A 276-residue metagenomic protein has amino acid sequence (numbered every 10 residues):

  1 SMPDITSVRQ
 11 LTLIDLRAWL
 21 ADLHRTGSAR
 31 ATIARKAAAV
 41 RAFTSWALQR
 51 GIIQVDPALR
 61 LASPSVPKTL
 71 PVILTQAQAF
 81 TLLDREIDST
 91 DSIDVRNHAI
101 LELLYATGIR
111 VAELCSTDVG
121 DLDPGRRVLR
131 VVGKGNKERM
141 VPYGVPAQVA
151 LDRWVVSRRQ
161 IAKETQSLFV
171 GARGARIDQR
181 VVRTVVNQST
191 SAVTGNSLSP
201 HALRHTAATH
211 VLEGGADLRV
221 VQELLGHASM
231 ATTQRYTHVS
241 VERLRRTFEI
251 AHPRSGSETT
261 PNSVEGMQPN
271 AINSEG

Functional and structural regions predicted by a protein language model:
S1-G276: Conserved catalytic core of the tyrosine transesterase superfamily
